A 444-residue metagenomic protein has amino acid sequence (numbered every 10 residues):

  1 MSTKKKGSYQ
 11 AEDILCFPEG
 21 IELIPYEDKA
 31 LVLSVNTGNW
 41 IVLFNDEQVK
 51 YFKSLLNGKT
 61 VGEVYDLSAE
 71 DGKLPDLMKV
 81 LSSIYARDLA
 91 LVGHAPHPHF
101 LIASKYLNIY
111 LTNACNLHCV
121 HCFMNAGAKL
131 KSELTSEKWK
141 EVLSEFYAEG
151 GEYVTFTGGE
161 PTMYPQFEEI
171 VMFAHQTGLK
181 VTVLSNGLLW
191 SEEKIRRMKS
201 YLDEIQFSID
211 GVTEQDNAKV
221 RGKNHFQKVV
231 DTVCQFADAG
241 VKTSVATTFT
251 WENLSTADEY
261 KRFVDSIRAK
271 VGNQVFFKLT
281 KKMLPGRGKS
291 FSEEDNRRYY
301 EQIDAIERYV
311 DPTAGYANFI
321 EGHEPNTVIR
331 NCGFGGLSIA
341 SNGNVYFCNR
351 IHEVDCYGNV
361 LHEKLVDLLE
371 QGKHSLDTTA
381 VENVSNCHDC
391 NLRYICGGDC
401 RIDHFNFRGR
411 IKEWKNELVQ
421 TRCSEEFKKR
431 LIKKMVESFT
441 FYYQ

Functional and structural regions predicted by a protein language model:
M1-S54: Acidic, low-complexity/disordered tracts enriched in E/D and polar residues
S2, I24, Y201, S208-D210 (+3 more regions): Radical SAM enzyme [4Fe-4S]-AdoMet core and its adjacent flexible, acidic and glycine-rich loops/tails across
T3, H352-Q444: Flexible mid-to-C-terminal extensions adjoining Fe-S/redox cofactors in radical SAM and related proteins
T37-N39, G127-L130, A218-H225, F407: Short glycine-enriched, charge-decorated loop/helix-capping segments at active-site entrances that position
G58-A69: Short acidic, hydrophobic short linear motifs in intrinsically disordered regions
L67-D71, P75-Y201: Conserved alpha-helical substructure of the radical SAM core
Y85-A103, T313-F319, C356-V381: Short, charged low-complexity linear segments at domain edges
C115, C119, F207, G343: Conserved, mostly hydrophobic/aromatic
